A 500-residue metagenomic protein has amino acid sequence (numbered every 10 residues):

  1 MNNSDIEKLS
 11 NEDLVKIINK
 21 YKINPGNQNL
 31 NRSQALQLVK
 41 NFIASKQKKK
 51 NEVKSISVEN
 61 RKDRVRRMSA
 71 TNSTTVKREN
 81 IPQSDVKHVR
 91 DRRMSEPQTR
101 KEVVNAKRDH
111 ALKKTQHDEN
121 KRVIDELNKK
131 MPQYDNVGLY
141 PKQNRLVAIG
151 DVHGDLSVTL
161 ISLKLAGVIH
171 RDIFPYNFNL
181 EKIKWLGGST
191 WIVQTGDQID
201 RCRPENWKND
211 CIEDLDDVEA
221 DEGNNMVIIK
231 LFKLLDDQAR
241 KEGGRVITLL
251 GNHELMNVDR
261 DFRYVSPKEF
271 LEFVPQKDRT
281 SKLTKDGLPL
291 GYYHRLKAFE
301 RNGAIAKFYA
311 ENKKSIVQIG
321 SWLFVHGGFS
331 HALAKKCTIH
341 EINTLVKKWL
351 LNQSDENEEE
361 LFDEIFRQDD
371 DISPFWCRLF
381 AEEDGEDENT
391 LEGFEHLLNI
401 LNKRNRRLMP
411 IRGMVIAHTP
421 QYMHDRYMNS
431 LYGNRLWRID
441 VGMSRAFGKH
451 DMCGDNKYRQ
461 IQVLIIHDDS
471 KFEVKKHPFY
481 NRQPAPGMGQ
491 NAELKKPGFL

Functional and structural regions predicted by a protein language model:
M1-N60: Basic helix-extension-helix modules of the SAP/HeH family
N60-A70, T74-L500: Feature recognizes metal-dependent phosphohydrolase scaffolds
